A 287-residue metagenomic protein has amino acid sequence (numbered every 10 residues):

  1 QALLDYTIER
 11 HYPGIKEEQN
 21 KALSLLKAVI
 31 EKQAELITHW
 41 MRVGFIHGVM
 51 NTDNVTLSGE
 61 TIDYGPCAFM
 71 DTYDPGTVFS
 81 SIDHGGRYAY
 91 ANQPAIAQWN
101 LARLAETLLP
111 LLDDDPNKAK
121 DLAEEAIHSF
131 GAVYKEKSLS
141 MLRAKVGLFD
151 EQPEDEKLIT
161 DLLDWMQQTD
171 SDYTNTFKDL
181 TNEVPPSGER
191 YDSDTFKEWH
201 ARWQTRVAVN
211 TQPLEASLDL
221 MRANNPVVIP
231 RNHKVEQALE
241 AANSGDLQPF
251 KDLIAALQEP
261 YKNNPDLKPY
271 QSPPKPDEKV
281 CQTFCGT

Functional and structural regions predicted by a protein language model:
Q1-H47, S58-K157: ATP-dependent phospho-/nucleotidyl transfer catalytic cores
A22, L26, A97-L101, I159 (+4 more regions): Short runs of predominantly hydrophobic/aromatic residues within well-ordered alpha helices that form helix-helix
T52-D53, L57: Catalytic-loop Lys-Pro-X-Asn motif of eukaryotic-like protein kinases
R87-P94, L163, M221, N225 (+1 more regions): Short, charged/polar micro-motifs that form catalytic or ligand-binding hotspots
R103, T107, D161, K234-A238: A general alpha-helix detector
P110-K118, E183-P186, E240-P249: Short helix-capping/linker segments at secondary-structure and domain boundaries
D114-P226, N232: Helix-loop elements that line ligand-binding/catalytic pockets
R190, D194, E198, R202-T287: C-terminal amphipathic alpha-helical interaction region
